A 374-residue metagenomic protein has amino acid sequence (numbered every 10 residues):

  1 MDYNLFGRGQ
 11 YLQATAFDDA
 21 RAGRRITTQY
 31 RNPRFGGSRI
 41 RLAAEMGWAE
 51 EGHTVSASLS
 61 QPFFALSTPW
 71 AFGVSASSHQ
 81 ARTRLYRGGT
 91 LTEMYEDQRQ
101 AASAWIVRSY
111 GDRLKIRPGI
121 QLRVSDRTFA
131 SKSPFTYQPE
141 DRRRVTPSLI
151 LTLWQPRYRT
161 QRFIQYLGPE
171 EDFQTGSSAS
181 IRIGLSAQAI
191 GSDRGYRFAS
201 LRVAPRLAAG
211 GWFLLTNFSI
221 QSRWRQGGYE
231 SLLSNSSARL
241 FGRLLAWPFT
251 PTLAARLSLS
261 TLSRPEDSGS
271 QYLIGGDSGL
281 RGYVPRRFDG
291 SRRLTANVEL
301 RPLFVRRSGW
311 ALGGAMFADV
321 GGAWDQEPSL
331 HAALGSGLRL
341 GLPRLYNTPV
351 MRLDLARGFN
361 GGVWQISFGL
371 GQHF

Functional and structural regions predicted by a protein language model:
M1-S77, L91-E96, A104-D112, G119 (+10 more regions): Outer-membrane beta-barrel initiation region
D19, A49-E51, F64, S77-T83 (+9 more regions): Structural signature of outer-membrane beta-barrel domains
S133-F135: Flexible, solvent-exposed loop segments that connect beta-strands
S178-F374: C-terminal transmembrane beta-barrel domains of outer membrane proteins
